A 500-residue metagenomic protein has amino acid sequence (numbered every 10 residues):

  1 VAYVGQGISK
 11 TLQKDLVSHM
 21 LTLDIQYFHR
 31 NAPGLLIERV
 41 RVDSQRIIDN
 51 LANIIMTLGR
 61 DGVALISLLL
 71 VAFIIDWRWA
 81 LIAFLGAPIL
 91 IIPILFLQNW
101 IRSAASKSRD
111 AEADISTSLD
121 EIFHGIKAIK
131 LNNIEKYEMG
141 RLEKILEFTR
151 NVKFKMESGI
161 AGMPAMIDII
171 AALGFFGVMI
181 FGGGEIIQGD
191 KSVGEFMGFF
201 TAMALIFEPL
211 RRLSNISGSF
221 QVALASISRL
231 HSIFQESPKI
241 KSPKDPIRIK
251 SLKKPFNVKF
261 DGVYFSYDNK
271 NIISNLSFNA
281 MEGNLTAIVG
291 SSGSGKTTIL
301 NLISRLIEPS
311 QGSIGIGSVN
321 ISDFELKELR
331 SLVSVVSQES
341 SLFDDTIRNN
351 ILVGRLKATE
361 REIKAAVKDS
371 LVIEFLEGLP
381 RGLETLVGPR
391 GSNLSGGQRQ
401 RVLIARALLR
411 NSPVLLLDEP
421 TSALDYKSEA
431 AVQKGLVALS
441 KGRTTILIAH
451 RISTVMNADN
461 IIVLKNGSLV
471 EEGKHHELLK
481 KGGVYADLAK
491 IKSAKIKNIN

Functional and structural regions predicted by a protein language model:
A2-G5, L21-I66, H124, K130: Juxtamembrane loop-to-helix connectors within ABC transporter transmembrane domains
M20, L142, L230, F260-G262: Conserved catalytic Walker-motif region of ABC-type ATPase nucleotide-binding domains
N31-G34, K107-K155, D245: Loop segments that connect adjacent transmembrane helices in multi-pass transporters
N53-K107, I180-K191, E208: Transmembrane helices of ABC transporter permease
A87-L95, I160-G174, I180-F181, V193-N215: Hydrophobic alpha-helical segments in the permease module
A111, L131-I134, S158, L205-Q235: Cytosolic ends of transmembrane helices, especially the final helix of ABC transmembrane type-1 domains
S251-N500: ABC-type nucleotide-binding domain
